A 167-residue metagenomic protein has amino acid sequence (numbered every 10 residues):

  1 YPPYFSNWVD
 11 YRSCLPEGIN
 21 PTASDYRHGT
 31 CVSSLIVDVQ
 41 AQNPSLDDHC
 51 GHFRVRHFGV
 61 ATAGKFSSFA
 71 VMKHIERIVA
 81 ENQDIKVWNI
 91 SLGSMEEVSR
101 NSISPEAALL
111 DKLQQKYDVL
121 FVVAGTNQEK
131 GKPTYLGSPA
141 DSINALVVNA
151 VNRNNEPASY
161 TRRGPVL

Functional and structural regions predicted by a protein language model:
Y1-P3, G137-L167: Extracellular S/T/G-rich loop segment that most often corresponds to the catalytic His/Ser-adjacent loop
Y1-R12, I19-S68, D118, S142-N144 (+1 more regions): Subtilisin-like serine protease catalytic core
C14-I19, A150-N154: Short, acidic/turn-prone active-site loops that include or flank metal/cofactor- and phosphate-binding residues
Q42-P44, G131-P133, P157-S159: A short, acidic/glycine-rich surface segment
V60-A140: Substrate-binding/access-modulating region of protease and related hydrolase catalytic domains
